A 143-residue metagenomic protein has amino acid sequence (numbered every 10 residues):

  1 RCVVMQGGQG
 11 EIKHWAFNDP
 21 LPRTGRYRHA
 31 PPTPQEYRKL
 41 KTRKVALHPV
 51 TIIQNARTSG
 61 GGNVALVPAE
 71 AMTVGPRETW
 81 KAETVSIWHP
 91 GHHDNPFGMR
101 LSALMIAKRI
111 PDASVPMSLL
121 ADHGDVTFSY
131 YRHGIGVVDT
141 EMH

Functional and structural regions predicted by a protein language model:
R1-H143: Conserved phosphate- and dinucleotide-binding cores of soluble alpha/beta proteins, encompassing both enzyme active
